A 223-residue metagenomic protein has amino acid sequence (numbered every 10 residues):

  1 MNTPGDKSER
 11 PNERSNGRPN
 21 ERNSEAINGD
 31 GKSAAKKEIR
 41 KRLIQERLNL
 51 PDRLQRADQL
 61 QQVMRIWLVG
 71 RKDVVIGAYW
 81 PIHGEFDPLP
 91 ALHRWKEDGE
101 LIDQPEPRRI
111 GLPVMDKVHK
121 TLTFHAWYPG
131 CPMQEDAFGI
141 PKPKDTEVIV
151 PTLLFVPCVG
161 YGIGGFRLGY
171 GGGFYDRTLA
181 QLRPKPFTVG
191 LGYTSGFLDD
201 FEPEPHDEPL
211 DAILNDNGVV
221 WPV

Functional and structural regions predicted by a protein language model:
N2-E9, E25-V150: N-terminal active-site beta-alpha-beta segment that forms phosphate/nucleotide-binding and substrate-recognition loops
G5, V118-V223: Conserved phosphate- and dinucleotide-binding cores of soluble alpha/beta proteins, encompassing both enzyme active
K7, P19, G31-S33, G192 (+1 more regions): Compositionally biased, intrinsically disordered low-complexity regions
E21, G84, L179-A180: Short linear sequence elements within intrinsically disordered, low-complexity coil regions
